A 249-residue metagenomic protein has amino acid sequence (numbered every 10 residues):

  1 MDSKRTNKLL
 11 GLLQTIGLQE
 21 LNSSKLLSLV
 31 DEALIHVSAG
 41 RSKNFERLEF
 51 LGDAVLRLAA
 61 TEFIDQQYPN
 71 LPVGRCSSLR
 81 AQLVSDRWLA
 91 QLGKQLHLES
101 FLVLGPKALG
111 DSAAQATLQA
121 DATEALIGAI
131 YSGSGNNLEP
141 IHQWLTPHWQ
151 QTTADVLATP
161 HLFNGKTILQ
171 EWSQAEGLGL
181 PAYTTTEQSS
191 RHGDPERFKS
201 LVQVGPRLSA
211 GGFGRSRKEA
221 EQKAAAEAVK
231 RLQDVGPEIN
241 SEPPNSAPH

Functional and structural regions predicted by a protein language model:
M1-H249: Double-stranded RNA-binding/processing signature
